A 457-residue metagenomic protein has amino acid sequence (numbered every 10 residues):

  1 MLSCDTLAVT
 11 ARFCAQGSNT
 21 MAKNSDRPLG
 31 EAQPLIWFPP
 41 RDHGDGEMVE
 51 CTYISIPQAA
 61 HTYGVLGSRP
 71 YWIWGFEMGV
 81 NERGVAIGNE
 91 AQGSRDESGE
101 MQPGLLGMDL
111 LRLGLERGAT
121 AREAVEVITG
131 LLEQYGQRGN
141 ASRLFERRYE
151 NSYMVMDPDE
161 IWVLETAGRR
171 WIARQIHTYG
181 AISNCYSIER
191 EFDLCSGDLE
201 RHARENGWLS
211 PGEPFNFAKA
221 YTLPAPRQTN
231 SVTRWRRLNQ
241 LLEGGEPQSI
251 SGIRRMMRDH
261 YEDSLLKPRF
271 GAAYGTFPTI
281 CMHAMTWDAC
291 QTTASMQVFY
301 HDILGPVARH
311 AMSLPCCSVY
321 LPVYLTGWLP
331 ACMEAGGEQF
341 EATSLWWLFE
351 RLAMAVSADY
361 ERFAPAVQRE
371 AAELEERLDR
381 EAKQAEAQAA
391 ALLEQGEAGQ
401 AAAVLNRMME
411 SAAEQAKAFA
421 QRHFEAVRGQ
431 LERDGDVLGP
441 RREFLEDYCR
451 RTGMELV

Functional and structural regions predicted by a protein language model:
M1-F13, R269-I280: Short, Gly/Pro- and small/polar-rich lid/capping loops
L2-G107, V127-I250: A contiguous strand-loop segment
G99-E100, L110-R117: Second-shell loop/turn segments in exported
R117-V125: Short, charged, surface-exposed loops that flank catalytic or proteolytic processing sites
V125, T129-L132, E375, D379: Short, hydrophobic/amphipathic alpha-helical packing segments that form internal helix faces or helix-helix interfaces
G245-A289: Accessory, solvent-exposed terminal regions and/or long lumenal/extracellular loops of proteins
F277-V404: Substrate-recognition/cap regions that form aromatic- and gly/pro-loop-enriched pockets for small-molecule ligands
R377-V457: Histidine-centered catalytic/metal-binding microenvironments
